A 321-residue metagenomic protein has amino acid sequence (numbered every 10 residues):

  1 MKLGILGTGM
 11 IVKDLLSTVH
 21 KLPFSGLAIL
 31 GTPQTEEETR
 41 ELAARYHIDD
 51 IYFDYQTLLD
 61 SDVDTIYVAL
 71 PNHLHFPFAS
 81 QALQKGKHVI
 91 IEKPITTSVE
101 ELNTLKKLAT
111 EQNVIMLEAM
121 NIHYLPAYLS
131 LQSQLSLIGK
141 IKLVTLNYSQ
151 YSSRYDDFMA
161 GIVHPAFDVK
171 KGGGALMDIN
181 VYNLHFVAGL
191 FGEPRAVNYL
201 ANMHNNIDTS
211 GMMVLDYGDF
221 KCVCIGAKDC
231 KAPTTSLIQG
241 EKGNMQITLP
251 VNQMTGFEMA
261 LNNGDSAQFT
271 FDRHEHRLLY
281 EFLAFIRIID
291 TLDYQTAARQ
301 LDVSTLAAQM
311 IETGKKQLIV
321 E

Functional and structural regions predicted by a protein language model:
M1-Y46, V320-E321: N-terminal Rossmann-like dinucleotide-binding module
L15, E41, Y46-K106: Beta-loop-alpha module in the N-terminal Rossmann-like domain of NAD(P)-dependent dehydrogenases, especially those
L30-G31, T57, T65-Y67, N103 (+1 more regions): C-terminal helix-rich "cap/oligomerization" subdomain common to oxidoreductases
I91-E92, M116-E118, I247: Hydrophobic residues in well-ordered beta-strands that form the structural core
T104-N121, K142-L143: Rossmann-fold dehydrogenase core element
L125-E193: Predominantly a Rossmann-like dinucleotide-binding segment in NAD(P)-dependent oxidoreductases
N183-Q253, F282-T291: Contiguous beta-strand/loop segments that form the cofactor/metal-binding neighborhood of enzyme cores
T270-L283: Active-site loop of classical SDR/Rossmann-like NAD(P)-dependent oxidoreductases, centered on the catalytic Tyr-X3-Lys
